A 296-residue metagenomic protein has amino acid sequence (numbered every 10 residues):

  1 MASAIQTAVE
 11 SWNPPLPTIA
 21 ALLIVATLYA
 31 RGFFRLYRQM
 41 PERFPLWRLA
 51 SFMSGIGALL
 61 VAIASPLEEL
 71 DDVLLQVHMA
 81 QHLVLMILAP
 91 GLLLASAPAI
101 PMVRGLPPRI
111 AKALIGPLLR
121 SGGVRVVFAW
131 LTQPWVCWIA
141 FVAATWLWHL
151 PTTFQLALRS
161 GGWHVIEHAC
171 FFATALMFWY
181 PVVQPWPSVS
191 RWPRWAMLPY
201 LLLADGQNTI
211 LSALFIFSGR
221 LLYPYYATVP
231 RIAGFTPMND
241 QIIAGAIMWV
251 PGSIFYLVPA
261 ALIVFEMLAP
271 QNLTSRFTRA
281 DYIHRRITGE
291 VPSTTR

Functional and structural regions predicted by a protein language model:
M1-R296: Alpha-helical membrane segments of multi-pass proteins
